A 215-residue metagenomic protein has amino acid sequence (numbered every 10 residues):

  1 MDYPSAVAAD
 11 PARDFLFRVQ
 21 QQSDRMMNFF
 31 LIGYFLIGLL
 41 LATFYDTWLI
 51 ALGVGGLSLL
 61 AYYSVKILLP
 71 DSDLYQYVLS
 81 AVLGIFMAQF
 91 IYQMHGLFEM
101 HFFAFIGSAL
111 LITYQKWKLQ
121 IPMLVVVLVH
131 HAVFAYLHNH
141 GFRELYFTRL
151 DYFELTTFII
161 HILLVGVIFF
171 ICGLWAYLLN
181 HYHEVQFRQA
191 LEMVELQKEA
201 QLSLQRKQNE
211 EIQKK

Functional and structural regions predicted by a protein language model:
M1-Q20: Short, Lys/Arg-rich, polar N-terminal cytosolic tail immediately upstream of the first transmembrane signal-anchor
L16-M26, L68-Y75, L119, R149-T156: Membrane-interfacial loop-to-transmembrane-helix junctions in polytopic alpha-helical membrane proteins
M26-G96, F103-A109, M123, V127-L128: Hydrophobic transmembrane alpha-helices and their membrane-interface boundaries in multi-pass, membrane-anchored
G33-L41, L79-E99, W117-Y177: Hydrophobic transmembrane alpha-helices
F44, L69-D73, F98, G141-Y146 (+2 more regions): Membrane-interfacial segments
L164-K198, L204: Juxtamembrane or sensor-core-proximal signal-transducing alpha helices that couple sensory domains to cytosolic
Q201-K215: Helical coiled-coil signaling stalks immediately cytosolic to transmembrane anchors in prokaryotic sensory systems
